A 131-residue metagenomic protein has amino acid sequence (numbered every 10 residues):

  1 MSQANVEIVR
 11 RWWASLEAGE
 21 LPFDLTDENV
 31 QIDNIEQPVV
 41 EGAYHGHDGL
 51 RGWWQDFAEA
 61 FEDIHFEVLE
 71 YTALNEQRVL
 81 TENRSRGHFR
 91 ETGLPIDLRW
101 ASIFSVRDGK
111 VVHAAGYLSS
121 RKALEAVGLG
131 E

Functional and structural regions predicted by a protein language model:
M1-E131: C-terminal and inter-domain tail/linker signature
